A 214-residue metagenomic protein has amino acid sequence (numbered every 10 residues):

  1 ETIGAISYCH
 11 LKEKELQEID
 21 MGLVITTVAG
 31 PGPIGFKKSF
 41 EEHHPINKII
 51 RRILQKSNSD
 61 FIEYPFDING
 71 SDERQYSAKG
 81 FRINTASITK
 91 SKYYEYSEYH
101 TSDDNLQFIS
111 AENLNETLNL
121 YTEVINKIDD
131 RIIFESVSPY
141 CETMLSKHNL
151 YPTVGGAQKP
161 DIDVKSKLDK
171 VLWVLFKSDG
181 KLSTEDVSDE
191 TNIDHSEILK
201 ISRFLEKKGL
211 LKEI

Functional and structural regions predicted by a protein language model:
E1-I3, I88, L120-Y121, V187: Alpha-helical metal-binding/catalytic segments enriched in His/Glu/Asp
E1-P45, N58, E63-A78: Acidic/histidine-rich catalytic neighborhood of metal-dependent amide-processing enzymes
A29-G30, S91-E95: Short, glycine-/Ser/Thr-/acidic-enriched flexible segments
I49-N58: Ligand-binding cleft/hinge of the Venus flytrap
N84-S91: A structural supersecondary motif
S97-C141, L182-E185, D189-I214: His/Asp/Glu-rich mid-to-C-terminal helical/loop segments that flank catalytic regions of hydrolases
P139-L172: Short alpha-helical segments that sit at the start of domains
K177-S178: Short helix-to-turn junction characteristic of helix-turn-helix DNA-binding domains, especially the helix
